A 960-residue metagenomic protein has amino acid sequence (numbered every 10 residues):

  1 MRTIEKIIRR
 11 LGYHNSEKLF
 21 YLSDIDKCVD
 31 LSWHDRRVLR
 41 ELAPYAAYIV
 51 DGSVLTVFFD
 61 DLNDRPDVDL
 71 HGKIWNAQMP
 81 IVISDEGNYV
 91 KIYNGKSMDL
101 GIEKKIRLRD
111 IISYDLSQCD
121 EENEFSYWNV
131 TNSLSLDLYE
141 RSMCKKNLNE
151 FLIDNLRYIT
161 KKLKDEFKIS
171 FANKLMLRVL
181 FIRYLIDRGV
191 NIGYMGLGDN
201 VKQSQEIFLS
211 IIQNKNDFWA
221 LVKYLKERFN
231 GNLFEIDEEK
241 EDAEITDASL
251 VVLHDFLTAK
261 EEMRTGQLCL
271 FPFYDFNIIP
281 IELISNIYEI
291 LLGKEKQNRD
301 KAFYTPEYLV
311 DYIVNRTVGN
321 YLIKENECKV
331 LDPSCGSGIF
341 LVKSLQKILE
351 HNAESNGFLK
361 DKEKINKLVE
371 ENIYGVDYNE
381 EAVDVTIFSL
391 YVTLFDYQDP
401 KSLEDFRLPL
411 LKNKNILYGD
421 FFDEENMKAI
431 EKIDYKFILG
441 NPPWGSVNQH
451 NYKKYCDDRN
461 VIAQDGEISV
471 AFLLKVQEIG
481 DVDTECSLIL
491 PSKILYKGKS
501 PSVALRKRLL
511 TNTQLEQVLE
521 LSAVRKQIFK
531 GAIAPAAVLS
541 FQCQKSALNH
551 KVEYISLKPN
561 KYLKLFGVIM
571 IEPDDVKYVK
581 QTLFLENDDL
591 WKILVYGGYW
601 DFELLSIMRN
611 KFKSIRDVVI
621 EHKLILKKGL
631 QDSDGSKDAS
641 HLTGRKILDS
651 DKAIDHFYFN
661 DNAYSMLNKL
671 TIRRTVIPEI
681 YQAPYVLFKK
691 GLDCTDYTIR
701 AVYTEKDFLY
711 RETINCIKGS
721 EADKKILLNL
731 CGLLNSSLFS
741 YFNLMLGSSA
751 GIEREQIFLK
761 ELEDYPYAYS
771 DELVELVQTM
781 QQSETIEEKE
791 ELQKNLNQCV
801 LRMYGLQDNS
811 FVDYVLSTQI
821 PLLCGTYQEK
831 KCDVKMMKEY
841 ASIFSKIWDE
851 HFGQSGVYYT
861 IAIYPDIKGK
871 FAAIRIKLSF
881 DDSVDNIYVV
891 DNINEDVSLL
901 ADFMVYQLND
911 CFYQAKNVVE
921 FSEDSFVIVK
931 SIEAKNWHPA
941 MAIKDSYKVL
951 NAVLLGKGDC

Functional and structural regions predicted by a protein language model:
M1-I112: Nucleic acid-processing catalytic cores of prokaryotic defense/repair systems
R2, D99-G101, D120, Y308 (+9 more regions): Signature of N6-adenine DNA methyltransferases within the class I
K73-L148, K558-D575: Mixed-charge intrinsically disordered linker/loop segments at interdomain junctions
E86, S113-L345, L349, N372 (+6 more regions): Preference for the N-terminal adenyl/adenosyl cofactor-binding alpha/beta module
L138-A172, M176-I192, Q203, Y308 (+6 more regions): C-terminal substrate-recognition regions of SAM-dependent nucleic acid methyltransferases
E520, D693-Y710, L728, G732 (+4 more regions): Short, ligand-facing micro-motifs at secondary-structure edges
L590-D632, K652, Y769-C960: Non-catalytic DNA-recognition/assembly elements of restriction-modification systems
A683, E712-D764, E772-E775, E933-C960: Basic, amphipathic alpha-helical recognition segments used for DNA target recognition
